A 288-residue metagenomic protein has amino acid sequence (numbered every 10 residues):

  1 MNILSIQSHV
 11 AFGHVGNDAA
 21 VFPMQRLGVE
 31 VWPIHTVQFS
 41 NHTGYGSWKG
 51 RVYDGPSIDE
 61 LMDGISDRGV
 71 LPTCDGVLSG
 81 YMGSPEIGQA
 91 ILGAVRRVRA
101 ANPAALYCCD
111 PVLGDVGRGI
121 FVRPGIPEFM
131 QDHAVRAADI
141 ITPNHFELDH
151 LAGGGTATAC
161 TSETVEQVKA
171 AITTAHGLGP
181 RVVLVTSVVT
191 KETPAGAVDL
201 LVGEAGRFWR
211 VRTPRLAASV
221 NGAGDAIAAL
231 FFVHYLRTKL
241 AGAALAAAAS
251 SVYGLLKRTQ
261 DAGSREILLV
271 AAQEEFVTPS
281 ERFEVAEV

Functional and structural regions predicted by a protein language model:
M1-V116, I120-F121, Q273-A286: Conserved N-terminal subdomain of the carbohydrate kinase-like
A11, F208-G222: Short pre-catalytic strand/loop immediately N-terminal to key active-site residues, enriched for Gly-Thr
V29, D63-L71, R96, A100 (+6 more regions): Generic secondary-structure signature for well-ordered alpha-helical cores
F39, L113-D115, L148-D149, G155 (+1 more regions): A short, flexible beta-alpha/helix-coil linker loop
L78-M82, V188, A223-G224: Glycine-rich beta-strand-to-loop/alpha-helix junction loops that act as flexible
I120-F208, R237-G242: Conserved phosphate/ATP/ADP-binding segment of small-molecule kinases
H150, S219-A241, L245: Short, small-residue alpha-helix embedded
G242-V288: Charged C-terminal helix
